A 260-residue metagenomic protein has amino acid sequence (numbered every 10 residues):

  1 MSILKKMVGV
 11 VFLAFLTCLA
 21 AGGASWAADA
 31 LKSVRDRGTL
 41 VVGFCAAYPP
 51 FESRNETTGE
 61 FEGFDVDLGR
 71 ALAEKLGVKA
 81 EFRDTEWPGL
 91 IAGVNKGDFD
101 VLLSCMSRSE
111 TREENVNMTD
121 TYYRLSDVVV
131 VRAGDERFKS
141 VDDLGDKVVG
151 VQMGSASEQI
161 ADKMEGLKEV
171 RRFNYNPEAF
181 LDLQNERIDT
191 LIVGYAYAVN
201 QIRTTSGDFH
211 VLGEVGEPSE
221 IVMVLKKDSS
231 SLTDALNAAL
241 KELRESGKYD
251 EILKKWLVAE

Functional and structural regions predicted by a protein language model:
V10-A21: Bacterial N-terminal signal peptides
A28, V66-K75, D135, D142 (+3 more regions): Extended ligand-binding regions for polar small-molecule ligands
T39-E62: Short glycine-rich His-centered loop
F44-Y48, R83-P88, G97-S109, G154-A156 (+3 more regions): Beta->alpha turn/N-cap motifs
A46, R124-V131, P177-E178, Y195-K241 (+1 more regions): Periplasmic-binding protein-like
E52-E56, G69-V78, V141, G154-F173 (+3 more regions): Ligand-binding cleft/hinge of the Venus flytrap
V66, R70, E74, K79-D143 (+2 more regions): Acidic, polar ligand-binding/catalytic clefts
G89-A92, M106-E114, I160-K163, Q184-E217: A ligand-binding cleft/hinge motif common to bilobed small-molecule-binding domains
